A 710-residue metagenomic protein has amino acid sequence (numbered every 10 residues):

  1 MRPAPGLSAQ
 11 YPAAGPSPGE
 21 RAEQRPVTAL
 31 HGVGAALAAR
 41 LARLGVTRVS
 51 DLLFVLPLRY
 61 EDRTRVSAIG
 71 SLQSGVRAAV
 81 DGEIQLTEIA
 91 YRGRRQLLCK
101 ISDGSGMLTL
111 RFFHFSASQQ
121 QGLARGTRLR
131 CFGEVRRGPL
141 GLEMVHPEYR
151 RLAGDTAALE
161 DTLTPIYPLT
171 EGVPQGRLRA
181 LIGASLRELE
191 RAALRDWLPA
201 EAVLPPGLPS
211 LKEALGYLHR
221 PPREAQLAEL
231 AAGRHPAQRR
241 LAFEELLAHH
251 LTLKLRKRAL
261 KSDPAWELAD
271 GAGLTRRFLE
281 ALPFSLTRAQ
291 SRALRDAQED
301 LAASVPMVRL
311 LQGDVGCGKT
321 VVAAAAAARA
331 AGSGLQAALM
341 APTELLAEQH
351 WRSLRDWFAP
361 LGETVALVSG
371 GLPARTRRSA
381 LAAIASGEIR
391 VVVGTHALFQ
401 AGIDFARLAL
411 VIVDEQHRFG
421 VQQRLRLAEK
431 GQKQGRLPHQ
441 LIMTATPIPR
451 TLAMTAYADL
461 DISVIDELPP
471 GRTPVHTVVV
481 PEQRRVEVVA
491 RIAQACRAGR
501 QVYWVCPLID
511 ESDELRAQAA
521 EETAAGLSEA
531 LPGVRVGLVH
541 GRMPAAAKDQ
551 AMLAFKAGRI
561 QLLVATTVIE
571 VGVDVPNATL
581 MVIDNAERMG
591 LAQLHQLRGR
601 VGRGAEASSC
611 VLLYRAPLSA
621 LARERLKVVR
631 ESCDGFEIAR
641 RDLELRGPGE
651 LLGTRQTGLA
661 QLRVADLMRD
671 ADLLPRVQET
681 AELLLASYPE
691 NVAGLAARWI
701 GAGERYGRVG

Functional and structural regions predicted by a protein language model:
M1-L30, A39-A42, H249, A259: Long, highly charged, low-complexity intrinsically disordered interaction regions that mediate electrostatic DNA/RNA
L37, A90-A281, T654, S687: Upstream accessory/linker segments immediately N-terminal to the RecA-like ATPase cores of bacterial MutS and a subset
L58-A78: Short boundary/loop segments of OB/S1/cold-shock single-stranded nucleic-acid-binding domains
S74-R95, G133: Structural detector for short beta-strands of small beta-barrel domains
E83, E134-V135, A586, R600: Short, surface-exposed secondary-structure boundary micro-motifs
R292-R295, V305-V628, S687-N691, G710: Inter-lobe coupling/hinge segments of SF2-like helicase ATPases
A605, S609, P617-G710: C-terminal accessory region of SF2 helicases/translocases
